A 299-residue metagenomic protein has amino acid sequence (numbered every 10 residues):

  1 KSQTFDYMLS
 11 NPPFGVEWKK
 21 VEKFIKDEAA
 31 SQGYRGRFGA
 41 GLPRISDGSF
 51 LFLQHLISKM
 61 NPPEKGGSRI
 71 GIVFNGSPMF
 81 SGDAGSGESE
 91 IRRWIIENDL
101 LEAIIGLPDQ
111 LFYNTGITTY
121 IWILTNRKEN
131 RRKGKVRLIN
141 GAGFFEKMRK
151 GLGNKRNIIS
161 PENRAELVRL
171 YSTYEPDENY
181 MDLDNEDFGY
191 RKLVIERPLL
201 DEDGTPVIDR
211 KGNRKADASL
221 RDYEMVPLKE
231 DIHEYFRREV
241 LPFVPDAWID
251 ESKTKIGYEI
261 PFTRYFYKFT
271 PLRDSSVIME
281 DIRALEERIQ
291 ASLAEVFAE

Functional and structural regions predicted by a protein language model:
S2-A294: A conserved structural/catalytic subdomain of Rossmann-like adenosyl-cofactor enzymes
V296-E299: Structural/interface elements that position substrates and couple domains in central-metabolism enzymes
